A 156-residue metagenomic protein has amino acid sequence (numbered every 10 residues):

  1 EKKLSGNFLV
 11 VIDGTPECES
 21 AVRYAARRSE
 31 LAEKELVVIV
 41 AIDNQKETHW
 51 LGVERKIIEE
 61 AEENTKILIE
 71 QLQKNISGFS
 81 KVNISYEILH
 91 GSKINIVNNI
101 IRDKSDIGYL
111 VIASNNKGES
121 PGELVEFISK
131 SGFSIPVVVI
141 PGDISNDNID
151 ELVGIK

Functional and structural regions predicted by a protein language model:
K3-G52: Small/aliphatic-rich secondary-structure junction motif
A21-R27, I96-I100, L124-F127: A short acidic, amphipathic alpha-helical/loop segment
Y24, E60-L72, I96: Short, solvent-exposed amphipathic alpha-helices that sit in or adjacent to ligand/effector-binding or catalytic
V37-I39, S85-L89, V138-I140: General small-molecule cofactor/ligand-binding pocket signal
V40-I67, I149-I155: Acidic, proline/glycine-rich short linear motifs
S77-S85: A short helix-to-beta-strand connector/capping loop
I88-I96: Charged docking surfaces used in two-component/phosphorelay signaling
D103-K156: Gly/Ser-rich helix-loop-strand patches that form or flank binding pockets for ribonucleotide-derived cofactors
